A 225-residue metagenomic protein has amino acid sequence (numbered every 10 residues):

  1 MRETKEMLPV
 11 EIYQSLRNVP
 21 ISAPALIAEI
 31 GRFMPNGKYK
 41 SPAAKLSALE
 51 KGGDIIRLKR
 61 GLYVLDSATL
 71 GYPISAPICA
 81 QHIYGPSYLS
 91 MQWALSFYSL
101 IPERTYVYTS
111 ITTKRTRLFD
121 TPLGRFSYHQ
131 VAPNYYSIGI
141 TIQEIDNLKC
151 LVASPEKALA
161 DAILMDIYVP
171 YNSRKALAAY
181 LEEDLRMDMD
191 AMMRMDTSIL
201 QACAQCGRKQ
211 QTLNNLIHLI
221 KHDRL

Functional and structural regions predicted by a protein language model:
R2-P86, P122, S137: Short beta-edge/loop segments at beta->alpha junctions of small alpha/beta modules that act as binding/recognition
A23, M91, P155-E156: Structural motif detector for alpha-helix initiation sites
G31, S99, L164-Y168: Hydrophobic/aromatic-lined pockets within catalytic cores
N36-K38, E103-Y106, S173: Short, surface-exposed acidic
C79-A80, S87-M91, L95-Y98, V107-S110 (+2 more regions): Ribosome-interacting low-complexity segments
I83-P86, D120, C150-P155: Short, well-structured alpha-helical patches and their helix-loop capping segments that border functional surfaces
L95-L148, D184: Exposed, interaction-prone assembly regions rather than primary DNA-binding/catalytic cores
G139-L225: Hydrophobic alpha-helical interaction segments
